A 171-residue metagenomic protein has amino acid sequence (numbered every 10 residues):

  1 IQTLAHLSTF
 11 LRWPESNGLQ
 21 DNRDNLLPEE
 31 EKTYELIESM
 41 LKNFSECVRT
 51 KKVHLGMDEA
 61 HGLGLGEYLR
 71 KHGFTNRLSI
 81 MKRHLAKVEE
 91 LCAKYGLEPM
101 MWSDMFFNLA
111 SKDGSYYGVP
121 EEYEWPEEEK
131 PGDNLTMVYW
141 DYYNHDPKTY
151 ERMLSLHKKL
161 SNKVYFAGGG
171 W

Functional and structural regions predicted by a protein language model:
I1-M137: Aromatic-lined carbohydrate-binding surfaces of glycoside hydrolases
P120, E124-W171: Glycoside hydrolase catalytic-domain groove-lining segments
